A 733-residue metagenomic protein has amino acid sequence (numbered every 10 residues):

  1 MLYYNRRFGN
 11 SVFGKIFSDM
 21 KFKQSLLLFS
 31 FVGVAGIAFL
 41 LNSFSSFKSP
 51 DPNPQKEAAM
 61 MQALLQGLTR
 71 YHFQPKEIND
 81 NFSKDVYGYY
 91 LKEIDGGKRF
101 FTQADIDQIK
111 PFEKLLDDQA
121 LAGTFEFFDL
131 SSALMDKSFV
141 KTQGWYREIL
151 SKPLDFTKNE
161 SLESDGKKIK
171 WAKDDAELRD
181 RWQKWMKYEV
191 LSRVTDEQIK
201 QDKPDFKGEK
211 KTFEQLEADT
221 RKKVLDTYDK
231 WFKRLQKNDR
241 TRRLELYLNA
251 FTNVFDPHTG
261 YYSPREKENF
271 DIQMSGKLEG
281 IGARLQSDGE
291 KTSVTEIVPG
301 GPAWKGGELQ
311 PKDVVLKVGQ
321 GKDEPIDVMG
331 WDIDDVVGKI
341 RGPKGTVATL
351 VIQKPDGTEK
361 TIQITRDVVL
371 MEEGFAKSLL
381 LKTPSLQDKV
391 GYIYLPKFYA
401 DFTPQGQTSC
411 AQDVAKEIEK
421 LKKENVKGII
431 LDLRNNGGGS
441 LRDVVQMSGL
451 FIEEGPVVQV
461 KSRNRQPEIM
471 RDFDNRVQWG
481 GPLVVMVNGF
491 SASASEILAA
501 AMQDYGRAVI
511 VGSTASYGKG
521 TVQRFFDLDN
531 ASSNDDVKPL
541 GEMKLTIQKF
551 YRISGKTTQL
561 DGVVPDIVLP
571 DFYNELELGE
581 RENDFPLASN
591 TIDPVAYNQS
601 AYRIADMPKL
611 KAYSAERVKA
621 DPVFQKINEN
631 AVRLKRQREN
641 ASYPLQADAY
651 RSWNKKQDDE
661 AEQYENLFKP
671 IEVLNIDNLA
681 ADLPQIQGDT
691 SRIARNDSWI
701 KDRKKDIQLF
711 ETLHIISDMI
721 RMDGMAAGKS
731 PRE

Functional and structural regions predicted by a protein language model:
F29-P52, G724: Bacterial Sec-dependent signal peptides at the C-terminal "C-region" and cleavage site
F44-F47, P52-N53, T69-I78, K233-R242 (+9 more regions): Cleft-lining beta-strand/loop regions that shape enzyme active-site pockets
S45-D155: Charged, amphipathic alpha-helical regulatory modules used for macromolecular assembly or allosteric control
K48, M61-F73, P111-L115, D226-K230 (+2 more regions): Acidic/histidine-rich, surface-exposed loop or edge segments in extracytoplasmic proteins
K92-E93, K114, F128, A133-G144 (+4 more regions): PDZ/PDZ-like domain segments forming the peptide/carboxylate-binding groove, activating on the N-terminal beta-strands
W145-G280, R284-G289: Extended, domain-scale alpha-helical bundle/helix-rich regions
E189, T195-P204, E214-D226, R552-E733: Conserved functional hotspot residues or short segments at active or partner-binding sites across diverse domains
A494, G506, S513-L578: Polar, glycine-rich mid-to-C-terminal structural blocks that act as macromolecule-binding/assembly scaffolds
